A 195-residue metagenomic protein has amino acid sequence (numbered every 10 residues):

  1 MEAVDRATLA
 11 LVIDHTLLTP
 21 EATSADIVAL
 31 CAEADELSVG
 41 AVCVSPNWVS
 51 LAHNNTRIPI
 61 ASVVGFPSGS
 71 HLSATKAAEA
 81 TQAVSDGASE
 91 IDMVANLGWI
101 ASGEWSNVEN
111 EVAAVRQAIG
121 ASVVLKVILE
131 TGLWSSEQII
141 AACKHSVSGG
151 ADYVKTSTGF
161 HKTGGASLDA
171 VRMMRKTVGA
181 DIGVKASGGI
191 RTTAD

Functional and structural regions predicted by a protein language model:
E2-L37, A41-V42, N47-V184, R191-D195: Alpha/beta enzyme core
